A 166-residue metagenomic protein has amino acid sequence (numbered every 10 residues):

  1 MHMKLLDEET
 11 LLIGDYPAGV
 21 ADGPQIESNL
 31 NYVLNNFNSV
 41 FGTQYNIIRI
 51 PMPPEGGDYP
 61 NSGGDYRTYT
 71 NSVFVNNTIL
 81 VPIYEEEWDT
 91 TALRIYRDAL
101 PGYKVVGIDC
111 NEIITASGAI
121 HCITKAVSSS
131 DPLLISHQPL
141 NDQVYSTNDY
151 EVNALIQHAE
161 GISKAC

Functional and structural regions predicted by a protein language model:
M1-C166: Histidine/cysteine-enriched polar flanking segments
